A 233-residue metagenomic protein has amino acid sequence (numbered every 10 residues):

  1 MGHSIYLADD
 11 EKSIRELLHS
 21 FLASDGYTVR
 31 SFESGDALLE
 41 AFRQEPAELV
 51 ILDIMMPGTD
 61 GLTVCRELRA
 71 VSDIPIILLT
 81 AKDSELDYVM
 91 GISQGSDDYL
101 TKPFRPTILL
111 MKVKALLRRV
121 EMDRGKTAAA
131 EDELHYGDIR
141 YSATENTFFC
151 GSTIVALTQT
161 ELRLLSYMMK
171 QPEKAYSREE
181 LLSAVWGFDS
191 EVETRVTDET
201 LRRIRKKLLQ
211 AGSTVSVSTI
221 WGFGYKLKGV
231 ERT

Functional and structural regions predicted by a protein language model:
S4, A115-A175, E179, K228: Short, Lys/Arg-enriched segments at the junction into DNA-binding effector domains of transcriptional regulators
A8-D9, F32, V50, L100: Conserved sequence signature across two-component system core domains
E11-R30: Two-component/phosphorelay signaling modules centered on CheY-like receiver
E33-S34, D60-T63, D87: Acidic catalytic/metal-coordinating carboxylates
E45-I51, M56: Active-site beta3 strand of CheY-like receiver
P46-E48, V71-P75, E191: His-Asp phosphorelay/catalytic-motif detector in bacterial-type signaling
R66, A70, P75-H135: Basic, amphipathic DNA-recognition helix from helix-turn-helix-like DNA-binding domains
T147-V215, W221-F223: Positively charged, aromatic-enriched patches within helix-turn-helix-type DNA-binding elements, predominantly
